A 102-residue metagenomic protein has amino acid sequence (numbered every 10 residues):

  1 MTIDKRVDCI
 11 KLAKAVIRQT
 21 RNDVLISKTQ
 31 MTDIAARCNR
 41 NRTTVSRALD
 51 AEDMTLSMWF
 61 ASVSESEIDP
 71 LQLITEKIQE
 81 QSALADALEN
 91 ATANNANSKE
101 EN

Functional and structural regions predicted by a protein language model:
M1-D33: A short, Lys/Arg-rich alpha-helix, primarily the initiator
M1-V7, I74-N102: Short, charged recognition helix plus adjacent turn of helix-turn-helix-like nucleic-acid-binding domains
M31, R42, L56-W59: Helix-turn-helix DNA-binding elements, focusing on the entry/boundary residues of the two helices that contact DNA
C38-M54: Recognition helix of helix-turn-helix/homeodomain-like DNA-binding domains that insert into the DNA major groove
S46-R47, F60, I74: Key DNA-contacting residues within the recognition helix of helix-turn-helix
A51-S64: Short, basic-rich loop-to-helix N-cap that marks the start of a DNA-contacting helix
E52, S66, K77-Q81: The DNA-recognition helices of helix-turn-helix-type DNA-binding domains
